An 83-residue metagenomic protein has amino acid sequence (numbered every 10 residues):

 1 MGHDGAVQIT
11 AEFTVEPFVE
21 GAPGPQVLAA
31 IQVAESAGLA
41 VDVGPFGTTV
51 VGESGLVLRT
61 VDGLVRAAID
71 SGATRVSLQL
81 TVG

Functional and structural regions predicted by a protein language model:
G2-G83: Charge-rich, low-complexity N-terminal segments
